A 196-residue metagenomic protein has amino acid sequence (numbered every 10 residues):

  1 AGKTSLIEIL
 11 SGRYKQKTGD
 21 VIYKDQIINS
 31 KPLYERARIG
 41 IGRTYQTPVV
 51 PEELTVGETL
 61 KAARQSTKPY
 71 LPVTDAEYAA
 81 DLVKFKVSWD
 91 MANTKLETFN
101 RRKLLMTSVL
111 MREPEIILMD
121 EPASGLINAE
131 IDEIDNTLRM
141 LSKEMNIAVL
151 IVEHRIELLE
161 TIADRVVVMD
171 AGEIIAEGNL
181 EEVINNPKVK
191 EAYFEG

Functional and structural regions predicted by a protein language model:
A1-G196: Glycine-rich phosphate-binding loops of nucleotide-dependent enzymes
